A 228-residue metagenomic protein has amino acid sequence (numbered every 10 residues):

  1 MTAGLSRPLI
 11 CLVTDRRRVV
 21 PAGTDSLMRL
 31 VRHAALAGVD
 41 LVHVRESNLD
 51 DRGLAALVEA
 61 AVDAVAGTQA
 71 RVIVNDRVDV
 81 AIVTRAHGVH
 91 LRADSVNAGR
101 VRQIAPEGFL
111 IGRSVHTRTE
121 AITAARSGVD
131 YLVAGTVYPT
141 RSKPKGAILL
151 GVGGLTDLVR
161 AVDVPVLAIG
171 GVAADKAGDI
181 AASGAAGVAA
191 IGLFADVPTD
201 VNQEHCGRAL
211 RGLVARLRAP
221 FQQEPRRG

Functional and structural regions predicted by a protein language model:
M1-A98, Q103-D130, A147, D157-V164 (+3 more regions): Conserved N-terminal beta1-alpha1 strand-loop-helix module at the mouth
R92, D130-Y138, I191: Non-cysteine beta-strand/loop elements that form the S-adenosyl-L-methionine
P139-T140, D196: Active-site loop signature of alpha/beta-hydrolase-fold enzymes
S142-P144: Glycine/threonine-rich flexible loop motifs
G154: Conserved cofactor-binding/catalytic machinery of classical short-chain dehydrogenase/reductase
L167-V172, V188-G192: Glycine-rich beta-strand-to-loop/alpha-helix junction loops that act as flexible
